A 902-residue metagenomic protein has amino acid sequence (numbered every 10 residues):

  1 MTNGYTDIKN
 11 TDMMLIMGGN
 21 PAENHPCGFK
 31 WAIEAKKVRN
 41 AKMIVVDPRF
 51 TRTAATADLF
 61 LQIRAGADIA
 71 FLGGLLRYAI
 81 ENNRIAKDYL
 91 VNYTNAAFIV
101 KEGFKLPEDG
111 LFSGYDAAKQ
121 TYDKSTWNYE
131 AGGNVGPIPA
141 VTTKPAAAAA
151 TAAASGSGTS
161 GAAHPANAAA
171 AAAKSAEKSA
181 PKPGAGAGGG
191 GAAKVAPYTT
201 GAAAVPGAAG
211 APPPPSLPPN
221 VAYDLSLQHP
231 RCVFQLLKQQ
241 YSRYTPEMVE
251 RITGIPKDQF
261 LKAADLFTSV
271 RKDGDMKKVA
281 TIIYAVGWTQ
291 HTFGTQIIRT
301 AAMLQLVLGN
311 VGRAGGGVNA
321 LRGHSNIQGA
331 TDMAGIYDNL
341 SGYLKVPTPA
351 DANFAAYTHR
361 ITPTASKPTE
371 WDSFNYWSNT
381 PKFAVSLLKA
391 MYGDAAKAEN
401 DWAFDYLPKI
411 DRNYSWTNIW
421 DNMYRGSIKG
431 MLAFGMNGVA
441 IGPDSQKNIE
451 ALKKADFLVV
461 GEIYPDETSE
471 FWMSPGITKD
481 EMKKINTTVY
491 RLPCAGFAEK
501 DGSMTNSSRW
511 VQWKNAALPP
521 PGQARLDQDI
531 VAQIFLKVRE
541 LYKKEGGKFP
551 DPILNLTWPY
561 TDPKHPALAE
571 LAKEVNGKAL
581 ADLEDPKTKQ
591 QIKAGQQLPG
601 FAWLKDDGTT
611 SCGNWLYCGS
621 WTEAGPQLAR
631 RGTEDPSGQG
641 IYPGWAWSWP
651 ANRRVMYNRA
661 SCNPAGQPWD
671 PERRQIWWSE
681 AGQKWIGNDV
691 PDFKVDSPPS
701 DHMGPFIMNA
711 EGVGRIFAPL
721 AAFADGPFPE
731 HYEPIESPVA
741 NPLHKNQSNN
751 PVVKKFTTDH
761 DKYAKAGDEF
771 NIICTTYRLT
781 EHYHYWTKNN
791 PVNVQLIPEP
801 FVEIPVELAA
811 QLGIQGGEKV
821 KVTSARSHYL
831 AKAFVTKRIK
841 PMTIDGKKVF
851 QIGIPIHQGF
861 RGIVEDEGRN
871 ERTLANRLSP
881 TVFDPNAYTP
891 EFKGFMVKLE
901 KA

Functional and structural regions predicted by a protein language model:
M1-E34, R39-A41, T151, S157-K174 (+6 more regions): Extended redox/cofactor-interaction regions of prokaryotic respiratory oxidoreductases
V46-R52, I463-D466: Short, polar loop motifs at secondary-structure junctions
A54-A55, L59-G274, P363, W371 (+2 more regions): Long, well-ordered, tryptophan-enriched scaffold segments
A55-I63, S469-F471, P493, W510-P521: Short beta-alpha connecting loops at secondary-structure transitions that line or flank enzyme active sites
G66, R77-I85, L306-R313, K454-F457 (+8 more regions): Short, well-ordered loop/turn and helix-capping segments at boundaries between secondary-structure elements and domains
A86-L90, D275-T281, G312-L321, K544-I553: Flexible, glycine/charged-enriched surface loops at secondary-structure junctions
N92-A96, L266-F267, A285-G287, G317-Q328 (+2 more regions): A glycine-rich phosphate-binding loop feature that marks nucleotide/adenosyl-phosphate handling sites
D529-L583, I686-P699, F706-G712, F717-P742 (+1 more regions): Long, contiguous, secondary-structure-rich segments that constitute the structural scaffold of globular domains
